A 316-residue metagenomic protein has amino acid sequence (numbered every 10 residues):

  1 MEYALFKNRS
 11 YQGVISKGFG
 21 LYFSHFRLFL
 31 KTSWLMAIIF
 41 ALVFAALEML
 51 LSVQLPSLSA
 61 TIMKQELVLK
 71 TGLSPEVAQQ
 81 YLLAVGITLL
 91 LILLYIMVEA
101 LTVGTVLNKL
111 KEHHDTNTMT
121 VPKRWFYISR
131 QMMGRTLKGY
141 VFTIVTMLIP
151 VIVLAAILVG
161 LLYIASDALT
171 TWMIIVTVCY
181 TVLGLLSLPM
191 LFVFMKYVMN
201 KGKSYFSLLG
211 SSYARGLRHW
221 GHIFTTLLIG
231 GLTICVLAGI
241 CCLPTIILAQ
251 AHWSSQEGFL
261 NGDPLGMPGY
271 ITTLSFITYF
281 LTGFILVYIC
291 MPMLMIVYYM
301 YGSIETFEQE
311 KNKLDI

Functional and structural regions predicted by a protein language model:
E2-F6, K17, Q54-Q79, V103-T116 (+2 more regions): Juxtamembrane transition segments at transmembrane-helix termini in multipass membrane proteins
Y3-L42, P122-I149, L188-A238: Interfacial aromatic "cap" segments that immediately flank transmembrane helices in multipass membrane proteins
A4-F19, S24-R27, W34-Y81, V85 (+2 more regions): Generic N-terminal leader segments that precede the first folded domain
G13, S24-H25, A165, V182 (+1 more regions): Intrinsically disordered, low-complexity regions enriched in small/polar residues
T32-L55, A84-A100, K138-L162, W172-S187 (+2 more regions): Hydrophobic alpha-helical transmembrane segments in multi-pass membrane proteins
T61-I92, G104-F192: Transmembrane alpha-helical insertion/packing segments
